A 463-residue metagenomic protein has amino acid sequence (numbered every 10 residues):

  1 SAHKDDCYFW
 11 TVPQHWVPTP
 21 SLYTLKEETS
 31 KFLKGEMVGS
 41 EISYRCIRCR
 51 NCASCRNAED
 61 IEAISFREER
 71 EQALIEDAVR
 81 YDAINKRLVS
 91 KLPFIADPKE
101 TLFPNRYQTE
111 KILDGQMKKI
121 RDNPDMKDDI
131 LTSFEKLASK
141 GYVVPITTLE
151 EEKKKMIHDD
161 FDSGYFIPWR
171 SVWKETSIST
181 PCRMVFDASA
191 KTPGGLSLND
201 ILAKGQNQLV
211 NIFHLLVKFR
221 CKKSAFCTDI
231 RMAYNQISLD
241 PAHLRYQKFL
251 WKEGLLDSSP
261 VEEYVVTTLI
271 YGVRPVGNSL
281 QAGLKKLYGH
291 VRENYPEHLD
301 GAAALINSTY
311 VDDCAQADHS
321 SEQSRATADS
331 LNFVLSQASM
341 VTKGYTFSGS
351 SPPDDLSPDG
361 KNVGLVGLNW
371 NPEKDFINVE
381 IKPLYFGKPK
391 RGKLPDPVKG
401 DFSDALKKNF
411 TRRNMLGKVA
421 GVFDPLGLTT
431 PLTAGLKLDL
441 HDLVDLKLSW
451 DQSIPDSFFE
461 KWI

Functional and structural regions predicted by a protein language model:
S1-R220, C227, K252-E253, Y288-R292 (+7 more regions): Intrinsically disordered, low-complexity regulatory segments at domain boundaries and processing junctions
D125-T132, P275, S279-A282, A326 (+1 more regions): A generic alpha-helix signature
L198, F249, W450: Short clusters of hydrophobic/aromatic residues that line enzyme substrate/ligand-binding pockets
R220-L299: Conserved polymerase palm-domain catalytic core
S224, P431-A434, L438-I463: RNase H-like, metal-dependent ribonuclease domains
S308: Active-site alpha-helix of zinc metalloproteases
H319-E322: Helix N-cap motif at beta-to-alpha junctions
